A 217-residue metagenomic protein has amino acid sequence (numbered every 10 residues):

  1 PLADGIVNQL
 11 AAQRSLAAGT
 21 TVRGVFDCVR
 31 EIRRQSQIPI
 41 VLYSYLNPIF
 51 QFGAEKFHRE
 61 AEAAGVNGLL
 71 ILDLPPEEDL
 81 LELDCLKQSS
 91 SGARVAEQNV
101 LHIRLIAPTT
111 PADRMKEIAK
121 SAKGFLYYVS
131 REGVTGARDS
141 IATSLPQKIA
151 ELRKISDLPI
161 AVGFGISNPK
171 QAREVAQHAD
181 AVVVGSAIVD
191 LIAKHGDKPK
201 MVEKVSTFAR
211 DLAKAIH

Functional and structural regions predicted by a protein language model:
P1-V7, T20-V29, F50-E55, I71-K87 (+4 more regions): Active-site-adjacent beta->alpha loops and helix N-cap segments on the catalytic face of soluble alpha/beta enzymes
I6-V41, L86-K87, N99-H102, S144-I160 (+1 more regions): Alpha-helix-loop-beta-strand connector modules within alpha/beta enzyme cores
A18-T20, S44, V66-E78, L101-T110: Catalytic beta/alpha-barrel core
I40-S44, L69-I71, H102-I106, L126-Y128 (+2 more regions): Hydrophobic faces of well-ordered beta-strands that scaffold small-molecule active sites in alpha/beta enzyme cores
A61-N67, K87, Q98-I103, K120-L126 (+1 more regions): Glycine-enriched alpha-helix->loop->beta-strand junction motifs that scaffold or abut catalytic
G68-L70, L74-E78, Y128-G136, H178-D197: Glycine-rich phosphate-binding active-site loops on the catalytic face of alpha/beta enzymes
G92, T109, D113-K123, Y128-V129 (+1 more regions): Short loop-to-alpha-helix "cap/lid" segments that border enzyme active sites across diverse enzyme classes
D113-A119, V162, I166-V182: Catalytic cores of alpha/beta
